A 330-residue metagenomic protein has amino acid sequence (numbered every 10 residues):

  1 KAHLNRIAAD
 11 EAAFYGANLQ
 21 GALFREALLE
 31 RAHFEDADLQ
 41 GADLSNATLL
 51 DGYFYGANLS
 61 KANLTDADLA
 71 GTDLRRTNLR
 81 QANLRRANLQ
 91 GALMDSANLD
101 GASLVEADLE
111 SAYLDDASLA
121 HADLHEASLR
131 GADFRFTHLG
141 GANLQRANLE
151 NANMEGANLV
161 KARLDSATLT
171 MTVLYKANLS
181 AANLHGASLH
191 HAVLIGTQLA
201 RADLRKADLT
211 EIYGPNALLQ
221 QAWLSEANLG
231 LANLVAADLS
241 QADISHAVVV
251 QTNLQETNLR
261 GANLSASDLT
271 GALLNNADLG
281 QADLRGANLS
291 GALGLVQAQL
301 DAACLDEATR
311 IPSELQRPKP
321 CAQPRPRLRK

Functional and structural regions predicted by a protein language model:
K1-K330: Tandem repeat scaffolds
